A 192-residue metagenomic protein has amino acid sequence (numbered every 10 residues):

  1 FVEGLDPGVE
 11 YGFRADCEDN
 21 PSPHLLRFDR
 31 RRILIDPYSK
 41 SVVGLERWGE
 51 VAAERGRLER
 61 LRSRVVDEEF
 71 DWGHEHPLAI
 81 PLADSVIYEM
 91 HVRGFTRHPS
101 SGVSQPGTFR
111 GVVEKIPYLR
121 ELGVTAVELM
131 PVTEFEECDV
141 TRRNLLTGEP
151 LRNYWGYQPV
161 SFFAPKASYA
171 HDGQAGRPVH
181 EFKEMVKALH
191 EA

Functional and structural regions predicted by a protein language model:
G4-E89, T96-S104: The feature marks proteins involved in alpha-glucan
F13, M90, L119, L129 (+2 more regions): Conserved, mostly hydrophobic/aromatic
C17-D19, T133, V186: Surface-exposed loop/turn motifs at beta-strand-loop junctions within extracellular Ig-like and Fibronectin type III
V92-R93, V132-F135, P165-S168: Glycine-rich, acidic and aromatic/proline-enriched surface loops and short helix-turn segments that act as binding
R93-E128: A conserved hydrophobic secondary-structure block that centers on an alpha-helix together with its immediately flanking
S101-Q105, D139-A188: Aromatic- and acidic-residue-enriched carbohydrate-binding clefts of CAZyme catalytic domains
P117-R120, K183-E191: Surface-exposed amphipathic alpha-helices with a cationic face
L119-T147: Carboxylate/His-rich catalytic cores and anion/metal-binding grooves
